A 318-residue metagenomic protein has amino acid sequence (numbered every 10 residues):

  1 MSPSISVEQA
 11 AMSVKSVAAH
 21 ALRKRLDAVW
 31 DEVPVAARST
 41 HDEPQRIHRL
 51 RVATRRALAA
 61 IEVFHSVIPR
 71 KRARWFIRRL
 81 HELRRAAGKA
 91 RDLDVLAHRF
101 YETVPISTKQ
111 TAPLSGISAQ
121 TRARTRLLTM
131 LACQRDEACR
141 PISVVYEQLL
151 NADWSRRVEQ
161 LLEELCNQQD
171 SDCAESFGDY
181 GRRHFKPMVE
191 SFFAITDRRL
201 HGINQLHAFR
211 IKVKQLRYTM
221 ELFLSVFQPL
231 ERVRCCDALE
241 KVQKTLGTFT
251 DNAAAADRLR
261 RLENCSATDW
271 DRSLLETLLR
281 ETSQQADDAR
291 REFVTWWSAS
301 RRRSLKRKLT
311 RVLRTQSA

Functional and structural regions predicted by a protein language model:
M1-A318: Cationic, histidine-enriched alpha-helical/coil surfaces that engage anionic ligands
